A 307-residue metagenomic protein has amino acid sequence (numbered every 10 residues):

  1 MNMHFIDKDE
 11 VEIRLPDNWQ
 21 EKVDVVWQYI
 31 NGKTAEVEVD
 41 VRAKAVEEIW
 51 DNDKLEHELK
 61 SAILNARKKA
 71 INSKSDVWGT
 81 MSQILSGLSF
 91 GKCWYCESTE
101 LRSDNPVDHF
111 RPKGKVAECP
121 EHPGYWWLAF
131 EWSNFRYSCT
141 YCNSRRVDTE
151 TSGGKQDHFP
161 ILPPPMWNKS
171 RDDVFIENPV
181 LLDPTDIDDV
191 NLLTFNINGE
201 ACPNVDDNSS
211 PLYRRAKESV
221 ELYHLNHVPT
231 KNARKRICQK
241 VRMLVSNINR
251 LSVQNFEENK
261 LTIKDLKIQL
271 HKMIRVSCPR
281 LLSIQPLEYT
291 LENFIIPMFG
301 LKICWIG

Functional and structural regions predicted by a protein language model:
M1-I6: Extended, low-complexity, charged intrinsically disordered regions
V11-E12: Primarily a LysM-type cell-wall glycan-binding module
D17-W19, D24-K92, V116-S133: Short, charged surface segments at domain edges that flank catalytic/cofactor-binding sites
T80-P106, C139-C142: Short cysteine-rich loop/turn motifs with clustered Cys
L88-F90, L101, E131-S133, I176 (+1 more regions): Short, well-ordered loop/turn elements at secondary-structure boundaries
S98-Y137, R146-W167: Histidine-centered nuclease catalytic patch
F159, P164-S209: Long, low-complexity, intrinsically disordered segments enriched in glycines and aromatic residues
P203-G307: C-terminal, charged low-complexity interaction regions
